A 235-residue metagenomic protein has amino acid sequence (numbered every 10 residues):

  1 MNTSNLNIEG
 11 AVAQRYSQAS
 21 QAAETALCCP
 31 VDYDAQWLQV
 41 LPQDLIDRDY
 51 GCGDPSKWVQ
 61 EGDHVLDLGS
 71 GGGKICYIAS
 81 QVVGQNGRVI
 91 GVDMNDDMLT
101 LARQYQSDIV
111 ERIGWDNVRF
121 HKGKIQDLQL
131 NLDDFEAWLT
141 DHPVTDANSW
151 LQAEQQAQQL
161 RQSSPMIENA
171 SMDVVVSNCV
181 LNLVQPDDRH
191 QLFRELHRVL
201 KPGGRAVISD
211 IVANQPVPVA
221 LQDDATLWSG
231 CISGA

Functional and structural regions predicted by a protein language model:
M1-V31: N-terminal auxiliary segments of SAM/dcSAM-dependent transferases
P30-H64, I75-V82: Conserved alpha-helix/loop element of class I SAM-dependent methyltransferases that forms part of the SAM/SAH-binding
D63-G71, I90: Conserved class I S-adenosyl-L-methionine
N95: Conserved SAM/SAH-binding beta-strand->alpha-helix loop
A102-R103: Conserved SAM-binding loop
N131-L139, S149-V175: A short acidic, Gly/Pro-enriched loop at the edge of an enzyme's catalytic core that lines a small-molecule cofactor
H190-R205: A short glycine-rich, Lys/Arg-flanked "PGG" loop and its adjoining helix->strand segment in the class I
I211-I232: Short, glycine-/aromatic-enriched active-site segment of Class I SAM-dependent methyltransferases
